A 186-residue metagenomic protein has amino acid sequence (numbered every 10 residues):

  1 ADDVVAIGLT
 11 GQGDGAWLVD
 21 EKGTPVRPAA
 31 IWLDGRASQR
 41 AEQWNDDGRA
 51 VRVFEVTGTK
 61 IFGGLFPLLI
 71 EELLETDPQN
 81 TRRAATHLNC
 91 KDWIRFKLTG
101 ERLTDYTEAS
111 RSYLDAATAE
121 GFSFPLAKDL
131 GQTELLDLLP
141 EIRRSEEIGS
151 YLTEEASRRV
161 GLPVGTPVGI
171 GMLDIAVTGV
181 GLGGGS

Functional and structural regions predicted by a protein language model:
A1-P28, Q39, E55, R83 (+1 more regions): N-terminal glycine/serine-rich phosphate-binding loop of ATP-dependent small-molecule kinases, especially carbohydrate
G8-G11, L88-K91, G183: Short beta-strand segments
G15-L18, S112-Y113, V177-G181: Short beta-strand scaffold segments in enzyme catalytic cores
V19-K22, L98-E101, S186: Short acidic-glycine loop/turn motifs at beta-strand connectors
D34: Carbohydrate-associated surface elements
Q39-Q43, T178-V180: Pocket-flanking alpha-helical
F54-L173: Gly/Ser/Thr-rich active-site cleft segment
R144, L182-S186: Short, intrinsically disordered, charge-balanced linker/junction segments flanking boundaries in proteins
